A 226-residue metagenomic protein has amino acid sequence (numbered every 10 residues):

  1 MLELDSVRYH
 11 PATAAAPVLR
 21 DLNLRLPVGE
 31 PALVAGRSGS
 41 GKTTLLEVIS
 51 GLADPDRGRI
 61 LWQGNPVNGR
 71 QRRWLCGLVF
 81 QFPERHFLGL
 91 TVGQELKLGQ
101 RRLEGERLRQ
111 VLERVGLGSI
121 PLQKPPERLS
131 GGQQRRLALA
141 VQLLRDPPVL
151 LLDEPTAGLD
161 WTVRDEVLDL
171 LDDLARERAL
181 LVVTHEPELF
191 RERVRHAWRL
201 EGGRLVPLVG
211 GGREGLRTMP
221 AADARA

Functional and structural regions predicted by a protein language model:
S50: Helix-to-loop junction immediately C-terminal to a conserved catalytic motif
G58-W74: Conserved ABC transporter NBD signature motif
G105-P121: Conserved ABC ATPase "signature" region
P125-L129, Q133: Conserved ABC ATPase signature
Q142-L143: ABC ATPase C-loop
L150-E154: Catalytic Walker B motif of ABC-type/P-loop ATPase nucleotide-binding domains
D160: ABC-family nucleotide-binding domains
R178-T184: Conserved H-loop
